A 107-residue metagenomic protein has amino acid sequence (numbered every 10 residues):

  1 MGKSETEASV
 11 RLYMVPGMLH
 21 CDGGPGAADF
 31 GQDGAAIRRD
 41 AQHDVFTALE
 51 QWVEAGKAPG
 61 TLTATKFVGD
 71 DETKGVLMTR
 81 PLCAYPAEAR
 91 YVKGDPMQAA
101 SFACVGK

Functional and structural regions predicted by a protein language model:
M1-K107: C-terminal His-loop and adjacent cap/lid subdomain of alpha/beta-hydrolase
